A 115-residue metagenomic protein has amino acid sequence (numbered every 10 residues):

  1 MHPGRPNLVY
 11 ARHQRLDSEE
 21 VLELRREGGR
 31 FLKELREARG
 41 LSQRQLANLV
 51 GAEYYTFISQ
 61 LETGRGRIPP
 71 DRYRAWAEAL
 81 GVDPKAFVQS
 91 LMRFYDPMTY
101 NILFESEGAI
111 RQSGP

Functional and structural regions predicted by a protein language model:
H2-A38: A short, Lys/Arg-rich alpha-helix, primarily the initiator
L24-E27, E53, I68: Alpha-helix N-cap/N′ positions at the starts of helices
A38-Q60: Short alpha-helical DNA-recognition segment
G40, G64-E78: Short, basic-rich loop-to-helix N-cap that marks the start of a DNA-contacting helix
T56-Q60, D71, Q89: Base-recognition residues in the alpha-helical recognition helix of bacterial helix-turn-helix
E78, A86-P115: Short, charged recognition helix plus adjacent turn of helix-turn-helix-like nucleic-acid-binding domains
